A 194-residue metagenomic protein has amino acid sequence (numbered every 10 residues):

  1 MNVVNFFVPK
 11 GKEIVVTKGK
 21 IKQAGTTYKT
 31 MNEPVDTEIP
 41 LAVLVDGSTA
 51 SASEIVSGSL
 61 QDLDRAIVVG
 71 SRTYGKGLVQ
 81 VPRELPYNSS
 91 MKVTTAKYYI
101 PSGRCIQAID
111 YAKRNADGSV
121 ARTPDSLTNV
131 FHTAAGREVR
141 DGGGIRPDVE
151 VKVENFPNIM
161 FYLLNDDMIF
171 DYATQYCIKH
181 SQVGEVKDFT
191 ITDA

Functional and structural regions predicted by a protein language model:
M1, P34, E38, D46-S53 (+4 more regions): Solvent-exposed, acidic/flexible segments
M1-L44, S48-S51, G77-E84: Gly/Ser/Thr-rich loop/hinge elements
V3, K10, A52-V56, R65 (+2 more regions): Stable alpha-helical elements in mature extracytoplasmic
F7, L41, L60, G103 (+1 more regions): Terminal peptide-recognition signature
F7-I14, K18, V45-T49, D64 (+5 more regions): Sec/Tat-exported extracytoplasmic proteins
A24, T37-P40, V56, D64 (+1 more regions): Envelope-exposed proteins and targeting segments
A52, D64-R65, V69-S71, G75-R137 (+1 more regions): Polar, glycine-rich mid-to-C-terminal structural blocks that act as macromolecule-binding/assembly scaffolds
C105-A194: Conserved functional hotspot residues or short segments at active or partner-binding sites across diverse domains
